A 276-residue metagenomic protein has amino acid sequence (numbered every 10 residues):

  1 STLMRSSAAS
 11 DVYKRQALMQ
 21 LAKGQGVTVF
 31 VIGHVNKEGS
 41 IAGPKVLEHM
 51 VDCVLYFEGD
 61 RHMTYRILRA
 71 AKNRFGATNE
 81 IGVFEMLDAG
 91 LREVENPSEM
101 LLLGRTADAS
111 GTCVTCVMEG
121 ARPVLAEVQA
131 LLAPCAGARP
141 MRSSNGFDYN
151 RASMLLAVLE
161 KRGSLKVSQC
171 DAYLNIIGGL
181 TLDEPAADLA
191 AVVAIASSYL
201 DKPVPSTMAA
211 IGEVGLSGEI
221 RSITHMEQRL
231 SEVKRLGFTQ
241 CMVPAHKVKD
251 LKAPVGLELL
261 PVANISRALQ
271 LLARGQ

Functional and structural regions predicted by a protein language model:
S1-A9, Y13, E213: Single conserved hydrophobic/aromatic residue that forms the stacking wall/gate of nucleotide- or nucleobase-binding
A8, H49-M50, G237, A253-G256: Short, structured coil segments at secondary-structure junctions
L18, G33, V51, A70 (+6 more regions): Residue-level signature of catalytic and energy-coupling elements of molecular machines, predominantly ATP/GTP-dependent
M19, K23-R105: Phosphate-binding/switch region of NTP-binding enzymes
G24-V27, H34-K37, G59-H62, N73 (+5 more regions): Short, ordered loop/turn segments at secondary-structure junctions
G39-P44, C241-A253: Short, glycine/polar-rich helix-capping loops at beta-to-alpha or helix-loop-helix junctions that flank or form
N79-E232, Q240: Conserved P-loop NTPase/AAA+ ATPase motor core
V248-R274: Short acidic, glycine/proline-enriched helix-loop-strand junctions
